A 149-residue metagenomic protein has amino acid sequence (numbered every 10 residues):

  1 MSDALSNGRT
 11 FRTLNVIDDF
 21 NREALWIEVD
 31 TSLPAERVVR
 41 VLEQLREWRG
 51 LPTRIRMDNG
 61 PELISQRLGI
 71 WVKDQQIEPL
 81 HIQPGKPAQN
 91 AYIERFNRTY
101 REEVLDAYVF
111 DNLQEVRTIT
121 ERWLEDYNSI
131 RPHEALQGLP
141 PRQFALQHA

Functional and structural regions predicted by a protein language model:
M1-A149: Charged DNA-binding/catalytic regions of mobile-element recombinases
